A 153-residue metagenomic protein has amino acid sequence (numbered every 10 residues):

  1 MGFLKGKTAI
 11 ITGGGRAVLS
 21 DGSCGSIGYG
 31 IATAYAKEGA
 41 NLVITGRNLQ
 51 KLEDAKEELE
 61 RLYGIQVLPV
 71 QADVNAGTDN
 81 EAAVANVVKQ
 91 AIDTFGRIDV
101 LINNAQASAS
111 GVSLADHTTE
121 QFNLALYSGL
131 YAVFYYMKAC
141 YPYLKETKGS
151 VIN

Functional and structural regions predicted by a protein language model:
G2-N41: Canonical Rossmann dinucleotide-binding motif of NAD(H)/NADP(H)-dependent dehydrogenases/reductases, specifically
K7, G64-Q66, R97-I98, L144-N153: Active-site loop of short-chain dehydrogenase/reductase
R61-D79: Rossmann-fold cofactor-recognition segment
A76-D93: Conserved Rossmann-fold cofactor-binding substructure of NAD(P)-dependent oxidoreductases
N104-S110: Conserved NAD(P)H cofactor-binding loop of Rossmann-fold oxidoreductase domains
V112-L114, T118-N123: Substrate-binding pocket helix/loop in short-chain dehydrogenase/reductase
M137-K138: A short, exposed helix-loop element centered on a Lys and neighboring polar residues
